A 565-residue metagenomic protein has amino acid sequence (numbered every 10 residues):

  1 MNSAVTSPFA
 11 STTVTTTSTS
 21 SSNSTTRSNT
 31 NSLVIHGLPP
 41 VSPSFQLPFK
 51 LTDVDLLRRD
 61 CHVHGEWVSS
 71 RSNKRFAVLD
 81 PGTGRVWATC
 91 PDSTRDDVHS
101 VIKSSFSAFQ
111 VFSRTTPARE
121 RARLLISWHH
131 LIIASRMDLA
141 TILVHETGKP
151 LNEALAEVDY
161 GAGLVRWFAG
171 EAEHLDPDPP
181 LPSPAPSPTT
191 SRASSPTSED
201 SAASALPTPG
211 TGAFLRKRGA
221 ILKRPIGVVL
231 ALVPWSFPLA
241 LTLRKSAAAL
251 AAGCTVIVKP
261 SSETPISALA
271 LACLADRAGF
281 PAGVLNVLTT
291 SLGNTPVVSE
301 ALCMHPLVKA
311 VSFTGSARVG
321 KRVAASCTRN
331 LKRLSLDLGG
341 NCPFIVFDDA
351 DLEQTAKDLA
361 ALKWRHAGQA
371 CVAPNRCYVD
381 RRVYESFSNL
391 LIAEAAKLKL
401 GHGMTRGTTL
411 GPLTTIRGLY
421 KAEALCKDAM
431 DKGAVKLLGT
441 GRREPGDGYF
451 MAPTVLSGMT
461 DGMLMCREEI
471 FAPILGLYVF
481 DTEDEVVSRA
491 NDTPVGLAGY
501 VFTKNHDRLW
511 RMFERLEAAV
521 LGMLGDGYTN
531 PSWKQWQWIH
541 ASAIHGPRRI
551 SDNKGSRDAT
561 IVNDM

Functional and structural regions predicted by a protein language model:
N2, S7-P8, N29-T83: Hydrophobic face of amphipathic alpha-helices that form TPR/SEL1-like repeat modules and related alpha-solenoid
N2-S32, S183-T208: Low-complexity, intrinsically disordered regulatory regions enriched for serine/threonine and glutamine/asparagine
T83-A88, V308, I345, K399 (+2 more regions): Conserved C-terminal structural/oligomerization subdomain of aldehyde/semialdehyde dehydrogenase
R85-D176, P182-P186: Glycine-rich loop-to-alpha-helix module at the N-terminal edge of alpha/beta enzyme cores
V86-S93, Q110-R114, L230-A231, F344-F347 (+5 more regions): Short, well-ordered beta-strand elements within core beta-sheets of diverse protein domains
P177-Q354, F480: Rossmann-like NAD(P) dinucleotide-binding subdomain of oxidoreductase/dehydrogenase enzymes
T255-I257, K436, V520: A short hydrophobic/small-residue beta-strand
R318-T460: ALDH superfamily catalytic-core signature
